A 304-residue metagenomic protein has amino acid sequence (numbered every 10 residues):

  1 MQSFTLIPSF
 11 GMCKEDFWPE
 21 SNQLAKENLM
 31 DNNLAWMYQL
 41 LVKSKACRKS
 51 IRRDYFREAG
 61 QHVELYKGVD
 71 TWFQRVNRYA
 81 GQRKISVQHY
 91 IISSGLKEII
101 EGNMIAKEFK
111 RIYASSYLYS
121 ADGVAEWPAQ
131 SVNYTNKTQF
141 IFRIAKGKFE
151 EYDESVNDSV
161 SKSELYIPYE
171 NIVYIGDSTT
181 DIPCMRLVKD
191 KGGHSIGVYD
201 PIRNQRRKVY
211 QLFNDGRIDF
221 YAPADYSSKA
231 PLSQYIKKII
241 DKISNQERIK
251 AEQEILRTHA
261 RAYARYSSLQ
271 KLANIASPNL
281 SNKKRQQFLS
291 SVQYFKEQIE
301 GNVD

Functional and structural regions predicted by a protein language model:
M1-A121, L212, G216-D219: Alpha-helical substrate-recognition element adjacent to the catalytic core
P8-F10, D16, Q23-L24, N171-R285: Mg2+-dependent phosphoryl-transfer enzymes with acidic/Ser/Thr/Gly-rich catalytic loops
S50-K67, V132-E150: Glycine-rich phosphate-binding "P-loop"
Q74-N77, S277, Q293-E300: Alpha-helical repeat scaffolds in large eukaryotic proteins
R78-V87, L165-E170, D190-H194: Short, surface-exposed connector motifs at secondary-structure boundaries
E108-K148: Active-site cradle of extracellular carbohydrate-active enzymes
K137-T180: Conserved Lys-Pro-Asp/Glu-containing loop-to-beta segment of HAD-superfamily phosphomonoesterases, centered on
L269-A273, R285-K296, D304: Amphipathic alpha-helical elements of HEAT/ARM-like alpha-solenoid repeat scaffolds that form extended
